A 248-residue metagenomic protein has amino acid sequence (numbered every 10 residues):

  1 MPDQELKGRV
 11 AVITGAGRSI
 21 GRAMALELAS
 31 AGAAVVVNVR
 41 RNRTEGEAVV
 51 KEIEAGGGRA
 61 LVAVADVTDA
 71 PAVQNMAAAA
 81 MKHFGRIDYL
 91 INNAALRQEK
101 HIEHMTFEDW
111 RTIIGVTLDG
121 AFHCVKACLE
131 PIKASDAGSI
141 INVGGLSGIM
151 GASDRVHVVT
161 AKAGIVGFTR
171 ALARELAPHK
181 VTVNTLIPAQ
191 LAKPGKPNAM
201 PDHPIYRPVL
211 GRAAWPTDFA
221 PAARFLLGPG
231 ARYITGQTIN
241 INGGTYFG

Functional and structural regions predicted by a protein language model:
P2, M150, D202-R207, R224 (+1 more regions): Short C-terminal tail/terminal secondary-structure segment of NAD(P)H-dependent dehydrogenase/reductase domains
V10, G17-S19: Conserved glycine-rich cofactor-binding loop
H101-I102, D109-I114, P204: Substrate-binding pocket helix/loop in short-chain dehydrogenase/reductase
V125, A161, T169: Active-site helix of classical SDR
E130, R174-E175, R232: Alpha-helical segment proximal to the catalytic Tyr-Lys
A137, A177, T182, I234-G236: Short, small/polar-rich loop/turn modules that mediate ligand/substrate recognition or access, typified
G145: Residue(s) in the substrate-gating loop at a strand-loop-helix junction that position the organic substrate next
